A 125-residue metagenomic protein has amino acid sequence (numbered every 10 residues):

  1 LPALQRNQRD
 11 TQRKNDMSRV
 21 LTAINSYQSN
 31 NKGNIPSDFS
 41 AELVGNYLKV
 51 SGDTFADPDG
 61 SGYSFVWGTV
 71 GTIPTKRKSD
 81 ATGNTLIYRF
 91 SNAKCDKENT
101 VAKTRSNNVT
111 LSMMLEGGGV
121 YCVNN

Functional and structural regions predicted by a protein language model:
L1-S18: Amphipathic alpha-helical segments typified by the pilin-like N-terminal helix that continues immediately C-terminal
P2, R6, I24, T100 (+1 more regions): Generic structural signal for short, flexible, solvent-exposed coil/loop and linker residues
N7-D10, V70, A93, V101: A generic helix-loop boundary/linker signal
R13, M17-S18, A23, A81 (+1 more regions): General helical structural elements
K14, V20, S29, S61-Y63 (+1 more regions): A generic signature of intrinsically disordered, low-complexity regions enriched in glycine/proline and charged/polar
N15, T22-A56, E116: Alpha-helix exit/C-cap motif
D38-K94: Acidic, glycine-rich loop-and-strand cores that form catalytic or ligand-binding grooves in diverse globular domains
R89-N125: Short, surface-exposed interaction loops/tails
